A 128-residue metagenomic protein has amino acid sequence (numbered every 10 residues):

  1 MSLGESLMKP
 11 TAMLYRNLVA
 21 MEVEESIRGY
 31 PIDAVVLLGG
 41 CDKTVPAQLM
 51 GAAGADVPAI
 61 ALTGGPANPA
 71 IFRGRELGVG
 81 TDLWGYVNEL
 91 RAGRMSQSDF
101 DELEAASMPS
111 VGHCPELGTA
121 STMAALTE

Functional and structural regions predicted by a protein language model:
M1-L14: Anionic-ligand anchoring segments at beta-strand to alpha-helix junctions in alpha/beta enzyme folds, i.e., glycine
M13-E128: Active-site cavity-forming subdomains of large catalytic enzyme subunits
